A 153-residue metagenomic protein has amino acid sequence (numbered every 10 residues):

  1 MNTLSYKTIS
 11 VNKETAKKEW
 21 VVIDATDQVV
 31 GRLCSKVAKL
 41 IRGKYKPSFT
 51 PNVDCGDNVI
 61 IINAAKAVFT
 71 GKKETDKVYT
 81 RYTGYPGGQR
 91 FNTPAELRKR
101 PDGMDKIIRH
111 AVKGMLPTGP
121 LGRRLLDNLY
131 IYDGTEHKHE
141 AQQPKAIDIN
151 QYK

Functional and structural regions predicted by a protein language model:
M1-H110, P120, K138, Q143-K153: Ribosome large-subunit tunnel/peptidyl-transferase-proximal elements
I108-R109, K113, L126: Hydrophobic, well-ordered secondary-structure segments
G122-Y132: C-terminal structural segments of small proteins and small subunits
